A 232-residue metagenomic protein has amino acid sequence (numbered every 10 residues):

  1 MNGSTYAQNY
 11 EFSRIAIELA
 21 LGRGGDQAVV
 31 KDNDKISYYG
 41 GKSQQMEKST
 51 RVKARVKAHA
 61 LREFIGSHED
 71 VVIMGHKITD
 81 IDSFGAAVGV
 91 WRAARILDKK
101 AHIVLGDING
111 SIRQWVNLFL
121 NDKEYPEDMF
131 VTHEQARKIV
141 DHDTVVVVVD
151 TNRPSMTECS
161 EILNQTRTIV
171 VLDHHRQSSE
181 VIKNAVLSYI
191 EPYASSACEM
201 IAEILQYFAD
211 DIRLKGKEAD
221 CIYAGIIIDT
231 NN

Functional and structural regions predicted by a protein language model:
M1-F12: Catalytic strand-loop-helix junctions within cyclic-nucleotide turnover domains
A7, I15, L19-G22, A93-R95 (+1 more regions): Internal hydrophobic scaffold segments of catalytic domains
Y10-E11, E18, V88, E199: Short alpha-helical basic/polar micro-motif
E11-S37: Catalytic/regulatory signature loops of cyclic-dinucleotide turnover enzymes and related class III nucleotidyl cyclases
D34, G41-N232: Replace "Mg2+/Mn2+-dependent" with "divalent metal-dependent
